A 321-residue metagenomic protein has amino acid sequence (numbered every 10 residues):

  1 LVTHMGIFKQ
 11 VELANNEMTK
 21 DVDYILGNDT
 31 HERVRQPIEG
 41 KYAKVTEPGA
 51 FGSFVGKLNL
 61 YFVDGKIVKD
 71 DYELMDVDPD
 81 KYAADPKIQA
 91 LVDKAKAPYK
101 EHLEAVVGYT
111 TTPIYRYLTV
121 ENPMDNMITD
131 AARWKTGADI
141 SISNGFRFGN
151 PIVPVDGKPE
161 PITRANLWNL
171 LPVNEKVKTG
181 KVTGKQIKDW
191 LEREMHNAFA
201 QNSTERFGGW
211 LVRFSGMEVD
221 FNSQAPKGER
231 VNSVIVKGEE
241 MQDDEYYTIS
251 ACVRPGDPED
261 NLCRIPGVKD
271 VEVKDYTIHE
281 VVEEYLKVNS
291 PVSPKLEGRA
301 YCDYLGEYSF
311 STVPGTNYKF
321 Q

Functional and structural regions predicted by a protein language model:
L1-Q10: Short acidic, glycine-rich surface-loop motifs adjacent to enzyme active sites
H4, T30, F207: Flexible loop residues that form catalytic and substrate-binding hotspots at small-molecule/glycan-binding clefts
K9-M18, V34-K41: Metal-dependent catalytic neighborhoods of phosphoester/phosphodiester hydrolases
K20-H31: Acidic, His- and aromatic-enriched active-site or binding-groove loops in soluble protein domains that engage sugars
D23-Y24, K44, I140: Short, Asp-centered acidic motifs that coordinate Mg2+ and/or phosphate in catalytic or ligand-binding sites
R33, P48-Q321: Catalytic centers of hydrolytic enzymes
K41-P48: Conserved active-site segment immediately N-terminal to the catalytic lysine that forms the internal aldimine
